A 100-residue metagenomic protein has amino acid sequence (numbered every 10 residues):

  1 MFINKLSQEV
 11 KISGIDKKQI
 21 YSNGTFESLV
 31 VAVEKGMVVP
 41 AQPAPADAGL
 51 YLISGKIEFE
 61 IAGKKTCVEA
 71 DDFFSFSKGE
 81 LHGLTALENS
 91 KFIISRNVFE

Functional and structural regions predicted by a protein language model:
M1-T25, E60: A short, N-terminal "cap"/entry segment at the start of jelly-roll beta-barrel domains of the cupin/DSBH fold
G14, E27-A44: Conserved short histidine dyad/triad with adjacent acidic residue
A46-I57: Glycine- and acidic-residue-biased ligand/ion/polar-headgroup-sensing regions
I53-S54, E69-A70, E88: A cytosolic small-molecule/anion-sensing beta-strand core signal
G63-K78: Short acidic-glycine-tyrosine-enriched beta hairpin
K78-E100: Ligand-binding loop in jelly-roll beta-barrel domains
